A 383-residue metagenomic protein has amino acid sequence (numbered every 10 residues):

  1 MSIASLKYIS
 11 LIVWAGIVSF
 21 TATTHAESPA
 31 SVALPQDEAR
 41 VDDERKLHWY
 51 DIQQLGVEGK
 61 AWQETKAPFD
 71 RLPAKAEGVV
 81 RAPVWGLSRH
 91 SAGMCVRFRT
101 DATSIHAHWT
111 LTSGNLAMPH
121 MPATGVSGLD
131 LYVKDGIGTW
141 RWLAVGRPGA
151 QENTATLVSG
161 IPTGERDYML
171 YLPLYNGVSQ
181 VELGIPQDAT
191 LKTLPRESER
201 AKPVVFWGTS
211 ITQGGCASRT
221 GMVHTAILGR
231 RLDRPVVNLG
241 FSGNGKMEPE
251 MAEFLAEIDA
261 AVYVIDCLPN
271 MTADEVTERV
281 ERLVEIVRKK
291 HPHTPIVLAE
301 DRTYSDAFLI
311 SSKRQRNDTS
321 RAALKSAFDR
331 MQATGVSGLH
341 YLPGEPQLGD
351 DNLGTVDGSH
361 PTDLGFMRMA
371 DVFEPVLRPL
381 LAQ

Functional and structural regions predicted by a protein language model:
S2-A4, Y8-L11, F20-P203, R378-Q383: N-terminal secretory targeting modules
A117-P122, G214-M222, Q315-D318: Glycine- and acidic-residue-enriched helix-capping/strand-helix junction motifs
A201-T225: Catalytic nucleophile-elbow at a beta strand-turn-alpha helix junction centered on a G-D-S/GDSL motif, marking
W207-T209, L239-S242, I265-N270, A299-R302 (+1 more regions): Active-site-proximal beta-strand/loop segments in catalytic clefts of secreted hydrolases
C216, L228, G245-K290, D301-F308: Oxyanion-hole/transition-state-stabilizing segment in secreted/luminal serine hydrolases and related acyltransferases
T225-N238, D329: Short helix-loop-beta junction
A256-E257, Y304-Q383: Catalytic His-Asp segment of secreted/periplasmic serine-dependent ester chemistry enzymes
